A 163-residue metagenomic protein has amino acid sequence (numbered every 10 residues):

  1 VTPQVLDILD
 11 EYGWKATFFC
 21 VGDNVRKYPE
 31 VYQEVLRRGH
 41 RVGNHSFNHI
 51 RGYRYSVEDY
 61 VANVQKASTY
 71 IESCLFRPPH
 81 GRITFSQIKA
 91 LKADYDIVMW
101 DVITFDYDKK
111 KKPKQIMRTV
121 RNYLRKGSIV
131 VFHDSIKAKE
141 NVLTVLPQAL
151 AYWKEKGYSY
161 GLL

Functional and structural regions predicted by a protein language model:
V1-Y53, D59-K66, E72-S73: Active-site beta->alpha N-cap acidic-glycine motif
D7-A16, N24-K27, E140-L163: C-terminal domain-boundary segment and adjacent tail
D10, L36, L91-K92, K154: Anion (oxyanion) recognition and catalysis
K15-T17, G39-G43, L75-R77, D96-I97 (+2 more regions): Structural preference for beta-strand elements that scaffold enzyme active sites
F19-Y28, I50-E58, R77-T84, F105-K111 (+1 more regions): Acidic-and-aromatic substrate-binding clefts and catalytic sites of carbohydrate-active enzymes
Q33, V57-V64, K112-M117, L143-P147: Charged helix-capping and loop-helix junction motifs
V42-N48, G81, V131-D134: Histidine-centered catalytic micro-motifs
C74, R82-Y123, G157-L163: His/Asp/Glu-enriched short active-site or ligand-binding loop at hydrolase and phosphoryl-transfer sites
